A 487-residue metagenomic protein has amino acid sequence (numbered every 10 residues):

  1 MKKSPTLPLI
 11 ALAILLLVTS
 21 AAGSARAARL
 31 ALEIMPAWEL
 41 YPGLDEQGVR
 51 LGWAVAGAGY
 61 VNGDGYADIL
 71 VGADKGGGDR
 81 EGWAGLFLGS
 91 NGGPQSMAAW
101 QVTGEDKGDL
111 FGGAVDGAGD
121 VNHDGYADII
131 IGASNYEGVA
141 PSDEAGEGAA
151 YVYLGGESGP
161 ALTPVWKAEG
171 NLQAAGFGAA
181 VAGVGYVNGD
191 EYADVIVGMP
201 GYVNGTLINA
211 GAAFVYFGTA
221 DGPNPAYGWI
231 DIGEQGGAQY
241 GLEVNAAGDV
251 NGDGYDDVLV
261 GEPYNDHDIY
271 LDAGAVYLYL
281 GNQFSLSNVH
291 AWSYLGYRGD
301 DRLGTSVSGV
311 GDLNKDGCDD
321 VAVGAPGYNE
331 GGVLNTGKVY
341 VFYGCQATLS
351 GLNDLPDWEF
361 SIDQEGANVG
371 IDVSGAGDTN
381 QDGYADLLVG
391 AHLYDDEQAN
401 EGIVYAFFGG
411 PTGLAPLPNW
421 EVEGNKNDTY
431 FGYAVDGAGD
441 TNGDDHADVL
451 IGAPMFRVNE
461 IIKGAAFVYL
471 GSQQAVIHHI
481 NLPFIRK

Functional and structural regions predicted by a protein language model:
M1-A11: Bacterial N-terminal signal peptides that target proteins for export
I10-S20: Bacterial N-terminal signal peptides
G23-V476: Conserved beta-strand/short-helix segments that make up beta-rich extracellular adhesion/recognition modules
H479-I480: Ser/Thr-rich, Pro/Gly/Ala-heavy low-complexity intrinsically disordered linkers and tails of secreted extracellular
P483: Conserved functional hotspot residues at active sites or interaction interfaces
